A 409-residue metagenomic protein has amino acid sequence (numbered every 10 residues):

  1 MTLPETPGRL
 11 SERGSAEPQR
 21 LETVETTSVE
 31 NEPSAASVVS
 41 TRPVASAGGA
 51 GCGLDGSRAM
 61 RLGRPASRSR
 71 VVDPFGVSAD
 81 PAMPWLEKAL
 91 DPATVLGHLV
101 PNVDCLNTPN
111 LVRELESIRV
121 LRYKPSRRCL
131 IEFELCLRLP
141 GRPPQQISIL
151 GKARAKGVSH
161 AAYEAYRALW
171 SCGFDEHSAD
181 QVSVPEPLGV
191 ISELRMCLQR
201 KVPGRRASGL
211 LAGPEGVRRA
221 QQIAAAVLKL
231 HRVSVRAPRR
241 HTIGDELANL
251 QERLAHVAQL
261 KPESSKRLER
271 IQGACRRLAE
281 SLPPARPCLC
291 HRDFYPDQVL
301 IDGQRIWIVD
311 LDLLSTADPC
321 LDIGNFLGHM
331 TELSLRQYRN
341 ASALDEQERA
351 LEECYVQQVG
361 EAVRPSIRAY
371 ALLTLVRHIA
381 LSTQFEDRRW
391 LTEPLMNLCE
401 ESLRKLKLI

Functional and structural regions predicted by a protein language model:
G53-R113: Juxta-kinase regulatory segment immediately upstream of eukaryotic protein kinase catalytic domains
A93-E114, F174-S178, V235-R292, Q357: An alpha-helical support segment within catalytic cores of ATP-dependent transferases
R119-R127, E134-E246, Q251-E252, H256 (+1 more regions): ATP-binding pocket architecture of kinase catalytic cores
D297-N325: Catalytic activation segment of kinase domains across protein kinase-like and atypical kinase folds
S315, A343, V363-I409: Helical subdomain adjoining the active site within ATP-dependent kinase catalytic cores
C320-V359, L372-W390: Active-site activation/catalytic loop segments of kinase-like enzymes and analogous catalytic loops in related
